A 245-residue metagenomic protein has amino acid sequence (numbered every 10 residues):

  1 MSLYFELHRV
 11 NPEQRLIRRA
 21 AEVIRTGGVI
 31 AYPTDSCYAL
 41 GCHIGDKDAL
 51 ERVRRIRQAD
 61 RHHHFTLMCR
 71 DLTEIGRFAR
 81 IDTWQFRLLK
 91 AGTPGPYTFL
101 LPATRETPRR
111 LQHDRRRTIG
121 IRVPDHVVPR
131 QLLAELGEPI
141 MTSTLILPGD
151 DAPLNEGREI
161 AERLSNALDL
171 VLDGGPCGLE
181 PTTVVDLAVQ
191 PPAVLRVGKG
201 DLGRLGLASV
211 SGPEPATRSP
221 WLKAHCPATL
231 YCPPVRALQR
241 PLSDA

Functional and structural regions predicted by a protein language model:
M1-A245: Active-site-adjacent structural elements in enzyme catalytic cores
